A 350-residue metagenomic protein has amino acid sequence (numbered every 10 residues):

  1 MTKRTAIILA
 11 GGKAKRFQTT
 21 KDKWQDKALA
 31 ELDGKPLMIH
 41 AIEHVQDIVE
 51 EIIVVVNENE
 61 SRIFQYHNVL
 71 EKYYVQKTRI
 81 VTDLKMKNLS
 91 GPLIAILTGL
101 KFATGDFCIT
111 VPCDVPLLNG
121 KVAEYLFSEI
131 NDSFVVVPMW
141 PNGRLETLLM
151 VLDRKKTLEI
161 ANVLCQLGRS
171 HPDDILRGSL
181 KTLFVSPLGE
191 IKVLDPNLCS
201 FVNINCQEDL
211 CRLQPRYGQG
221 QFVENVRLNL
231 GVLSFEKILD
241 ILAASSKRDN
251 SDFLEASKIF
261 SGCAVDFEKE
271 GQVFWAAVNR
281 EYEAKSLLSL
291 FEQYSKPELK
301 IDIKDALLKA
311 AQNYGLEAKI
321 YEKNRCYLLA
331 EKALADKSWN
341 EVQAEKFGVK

Functional and structural regions predicted by a protein language model:
K3-S61, A123: N-terminal glycine-rich phosphate-binding loop and ensuing alpha1 helix
V49-R79: Acidic donor-binding segment of Leloir-type glycosyltransferases
S90-T98: Glycine-rich, basic loop-to-helix element that forms the pyrophosphate-binding segment of sugar-nucleotide handling
G105, T147-E159: Conserved nucleotide-sugar donor-binding and metal-coordinating catalytic region shared by glycosyltransferases
C108-I109: Short aromatic/hydrophobic "clamp" motif used to bind/position activated sugar donors
L118-R144: Conserved donor-nucleotide/metal-binding helix-loop-beta segment in metal-dependent transferases, i.e., the alpha-helix
D173-L254, G262: Conserved alpha/beta core of the MobA/IspD/sugar-nucleotide pyrophosphorylase nucleotidyltransferase superfamily
I241-L242, L254, S261, F274 (+5 more regions): TPR/TPR-like alpha-solenoid signature
